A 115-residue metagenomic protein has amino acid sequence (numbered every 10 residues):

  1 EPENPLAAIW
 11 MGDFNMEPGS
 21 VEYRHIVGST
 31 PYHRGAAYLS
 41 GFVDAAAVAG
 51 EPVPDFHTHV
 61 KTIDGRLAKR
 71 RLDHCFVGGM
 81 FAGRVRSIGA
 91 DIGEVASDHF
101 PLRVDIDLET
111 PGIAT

Functional and structural regions predicted by a protein language model:
E1-A8, M16-R86, E94: Active site of divalent-metal-dependent phosphoester/diester hydrolases
D13-F14, F100: Active-site metal-binding loops of divalent metal-dependent hydrolases
S97-T115: Surface polyanion/phosphate-binding segment centered on an Asp-His-Pro turn
